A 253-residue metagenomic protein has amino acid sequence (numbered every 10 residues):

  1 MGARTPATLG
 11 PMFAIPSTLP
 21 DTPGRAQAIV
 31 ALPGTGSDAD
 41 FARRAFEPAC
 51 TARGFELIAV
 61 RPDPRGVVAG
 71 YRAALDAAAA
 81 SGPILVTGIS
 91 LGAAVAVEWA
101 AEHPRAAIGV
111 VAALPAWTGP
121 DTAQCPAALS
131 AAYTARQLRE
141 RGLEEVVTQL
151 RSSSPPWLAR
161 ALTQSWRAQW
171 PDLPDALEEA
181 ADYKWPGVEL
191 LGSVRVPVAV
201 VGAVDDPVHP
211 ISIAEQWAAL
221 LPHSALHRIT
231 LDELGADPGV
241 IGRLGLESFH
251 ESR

Functional and structural regions predicted by a protein language model:
G10-G66: Conserved HGGG/HGGXW glycine-rich cap/lid loop of the alpha/beta-hydrolase fold
G66-I84: Conserved acidic catalytic loop of the alpha/beta-hydrolase fold
G88-A96: Gly/Ala-rich beta-loop-alpha elbow adjacent to hydrolase catalytic centers
A101-L138: Flexible "cap/lid" loop of the alpha/beta hydrolase fold
R160-G187: Hydrophobic, aromatic-rich cap/lid helix
V194, V200-G202: Short beta-strand/loop motif that positions the catalytic acidic residue of the alpha/beta-hydrolase fold
P207-I213: Conserved alpha/beta-hydrolase "acid-adjacent" motif
H223-R253: Catalytic active-site module of serine/aspartate enzymes centered on a nucleophile-bearing elbow/loop
